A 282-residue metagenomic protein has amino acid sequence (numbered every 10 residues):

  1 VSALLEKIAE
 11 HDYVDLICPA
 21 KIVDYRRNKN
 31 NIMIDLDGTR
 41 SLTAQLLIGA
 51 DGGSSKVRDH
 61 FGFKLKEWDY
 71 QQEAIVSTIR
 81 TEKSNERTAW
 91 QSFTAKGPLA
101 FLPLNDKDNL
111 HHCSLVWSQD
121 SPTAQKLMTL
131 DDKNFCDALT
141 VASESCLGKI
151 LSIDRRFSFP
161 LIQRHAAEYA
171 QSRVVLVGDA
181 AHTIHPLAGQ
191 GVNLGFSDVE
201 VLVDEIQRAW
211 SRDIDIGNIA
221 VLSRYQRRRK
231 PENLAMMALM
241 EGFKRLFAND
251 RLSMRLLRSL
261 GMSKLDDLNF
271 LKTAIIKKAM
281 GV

Functional and structural regions predicted by a protein language model:
V1-K7, A124-D131, D250: Short beta-strand to alpha-helix junction loop
I8-I22: A conserved beta-strand/loop element that lines the FAD pocket in flavoprotein oxidoreductases
D12, N28, D37-T43: Glycine-rich phosphate-binding loop signature in dinucleotide/nucleotide-binding domains
C18-I32: A conserved short coil-to-beta-strand element within the FAD-binding core of flavoproteins
N31-M33, T39-R40, L47-R156, A166: Conserved FAD-binding catalytic core of PHBH/FMO-like flavoproteins
T43-Q45, Q171-S172: Active-site acidic short loop of glycosyltransferases
T123-G217: FAD/FMN-dependent oxidoreductases across multiple families
D204-V282: C-terminal helical "tail/cap" subdomain of flavin- and related membrane-associated enzymes
